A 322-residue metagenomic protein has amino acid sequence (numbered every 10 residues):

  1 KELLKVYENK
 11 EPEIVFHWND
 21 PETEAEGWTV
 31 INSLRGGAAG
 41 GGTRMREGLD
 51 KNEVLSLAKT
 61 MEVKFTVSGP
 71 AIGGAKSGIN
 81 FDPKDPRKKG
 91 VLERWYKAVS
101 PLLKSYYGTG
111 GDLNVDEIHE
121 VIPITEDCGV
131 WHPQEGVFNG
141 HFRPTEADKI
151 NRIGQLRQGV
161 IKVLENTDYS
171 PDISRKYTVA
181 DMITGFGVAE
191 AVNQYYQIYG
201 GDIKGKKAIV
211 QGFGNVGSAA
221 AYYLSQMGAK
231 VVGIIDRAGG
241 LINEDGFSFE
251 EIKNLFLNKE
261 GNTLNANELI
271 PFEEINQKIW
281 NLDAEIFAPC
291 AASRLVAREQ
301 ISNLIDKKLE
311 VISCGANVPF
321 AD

Functional and structural regions predicted by a protein language model:
K1-N19: Short, Gly/Pro- and small/polar-rich lid/capping loops
E22-R35, T66-A71: N-terminal glycine-rich anion-binding loops that anchor highly charged ligand groups
G48-K59: Active-site cofactor/substrate anionic-group-binding motifs, chiefly glycine- and Lys/Arg-rich phosphate-binding loops
T66-I203: Glycine/serine-rich phosphate-binding loop and adjoining beta1-alpha1 elements at the start of nucleotide-handling
L102-S105, D202-G205, L282-E285, N303-V311: Short, surface-exposed connector motifs at secondary-structure boundaries
N166-N281: Glycine-rich phosphate/diphosphate-binding loop of Rossmann-like nucleotide-binding domains
A291-D322: Rossmann-fold NAD(P)-binding glycine/threonine-rich loop
